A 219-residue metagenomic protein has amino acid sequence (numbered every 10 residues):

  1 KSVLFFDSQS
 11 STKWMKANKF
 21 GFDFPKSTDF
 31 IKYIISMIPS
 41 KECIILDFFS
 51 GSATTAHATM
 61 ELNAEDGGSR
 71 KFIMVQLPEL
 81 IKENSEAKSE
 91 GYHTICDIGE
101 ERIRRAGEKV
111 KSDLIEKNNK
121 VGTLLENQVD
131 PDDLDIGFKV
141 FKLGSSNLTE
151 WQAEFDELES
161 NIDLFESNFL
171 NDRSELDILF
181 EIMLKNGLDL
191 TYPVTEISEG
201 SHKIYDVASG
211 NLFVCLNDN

Functional and structural regions predicted by a protein language model:
K1-I44, D66, L77-K82: Class I S-adenosyl-L-methionine
Y33-C43, M60-W151: Cysteine-dependent PTP/DSP-like catalytic domain, specifically the C-terminal lobe
F49-G51: Class I SAM-dependent methyltransferase "Motif I" SAM/SAH-binding loop
A53-H57: Glycine-rich SAM-binding Motif I of class I
W151-F165, E175: Polar, glycine-rich mid-to-C-terminal structural blocks that act as macromolecule-binding/assembly scaffolds
F169-G187, T191: Glycine- and aromatic-enriched alpha-helical transmembrane segments of multi-pass membrane proteins
K185-Y205: Conserved helicase/translocase motor-coupling segment
Y205-N219: Long, continuous compositionally biased terminal/linker segments
